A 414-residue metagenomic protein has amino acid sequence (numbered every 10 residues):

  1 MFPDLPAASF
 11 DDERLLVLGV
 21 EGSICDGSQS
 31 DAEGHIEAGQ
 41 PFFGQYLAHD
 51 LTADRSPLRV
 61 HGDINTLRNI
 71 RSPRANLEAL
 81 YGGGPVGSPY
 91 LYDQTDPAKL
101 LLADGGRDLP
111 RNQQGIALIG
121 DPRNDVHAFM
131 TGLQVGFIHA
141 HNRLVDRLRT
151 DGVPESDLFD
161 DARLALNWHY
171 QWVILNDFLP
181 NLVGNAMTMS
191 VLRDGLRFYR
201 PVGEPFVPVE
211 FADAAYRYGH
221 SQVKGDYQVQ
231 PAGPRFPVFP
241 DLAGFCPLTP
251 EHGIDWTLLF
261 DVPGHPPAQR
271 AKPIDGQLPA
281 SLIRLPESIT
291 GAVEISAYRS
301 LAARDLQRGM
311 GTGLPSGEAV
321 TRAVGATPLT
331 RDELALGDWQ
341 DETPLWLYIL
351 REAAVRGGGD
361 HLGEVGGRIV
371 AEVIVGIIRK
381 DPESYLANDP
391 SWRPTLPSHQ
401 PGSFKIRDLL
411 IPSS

Functional and structural regions predicted by a protein language model:
M1-R123, H127-A128, D146-S414: Terminal regions of secretory-pathway proteins
I138-D146: Active-site nucleophile-adjacent alpha helix/oxyanion-hole segment immediately C-terminal to the catalytic cysteine
